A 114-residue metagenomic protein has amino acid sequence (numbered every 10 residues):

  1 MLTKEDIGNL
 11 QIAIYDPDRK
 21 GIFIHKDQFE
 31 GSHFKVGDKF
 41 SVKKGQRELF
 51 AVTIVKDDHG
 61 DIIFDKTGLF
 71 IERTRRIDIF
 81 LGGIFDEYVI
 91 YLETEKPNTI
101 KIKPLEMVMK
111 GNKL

Functional and structural regions predicted by a protein language model:
L2-K4: Hydrophobic alpha-helical transmembrane segments of membrane proteins
D6-D18: Short amphipathic
G8, Q46-K66: Short glycine-rich, basic-tinged beta-strand/loop micro-motifs
P17-V36, H59-E87: Short beta-strand-centered segments at strand-helix junctions
F34-F50, L81-I102: A short beta-strand-loop micro-motif that forms or neighbors metal/cofactor- and ligand-binding patches at active-site
T53-I54, K103-K110: Short beta-strand-to-coil "C-cap" segments at the C-terminal boundary of structured domains/repeats, marking
H59-D61, M107-K113: Short, charged/polar, Gly/Pro-enriched secondary-structure boundary elements
